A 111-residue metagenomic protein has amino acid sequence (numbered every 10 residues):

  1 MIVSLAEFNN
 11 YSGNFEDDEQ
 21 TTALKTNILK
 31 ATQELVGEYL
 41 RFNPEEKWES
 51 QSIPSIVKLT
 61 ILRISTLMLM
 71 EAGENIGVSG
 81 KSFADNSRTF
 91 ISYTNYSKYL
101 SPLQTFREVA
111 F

Functional and structural regions predicted by a protein language model:
M1-F111: Divalent metal-cofactor coordination and adjacent catalytic microenvironments
